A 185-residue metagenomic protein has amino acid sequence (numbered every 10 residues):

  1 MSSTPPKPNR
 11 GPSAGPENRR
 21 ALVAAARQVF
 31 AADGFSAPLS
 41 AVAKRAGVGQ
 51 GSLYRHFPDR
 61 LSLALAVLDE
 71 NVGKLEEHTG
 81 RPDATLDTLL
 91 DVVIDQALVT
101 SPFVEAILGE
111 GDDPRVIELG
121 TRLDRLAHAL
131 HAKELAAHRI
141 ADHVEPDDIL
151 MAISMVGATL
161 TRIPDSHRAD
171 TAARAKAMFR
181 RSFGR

Functional and structural regions predicted by a protein language model:
M1-S36, S40-R45, S62: Basic, helix-initiating cap at the start of DNA-binding domains
S3, D83-R185: An extended, acidic
E17, A21-Q28, R45, R55-R81 (+3 more regions): Alpha-helical structural segments
G34-F35, R55, A141: Helix-turn-helix/winged-helix DNA-binding modules
G51: Key DNA-contact positions within bacterial/archaeal DNA-binding proteins
